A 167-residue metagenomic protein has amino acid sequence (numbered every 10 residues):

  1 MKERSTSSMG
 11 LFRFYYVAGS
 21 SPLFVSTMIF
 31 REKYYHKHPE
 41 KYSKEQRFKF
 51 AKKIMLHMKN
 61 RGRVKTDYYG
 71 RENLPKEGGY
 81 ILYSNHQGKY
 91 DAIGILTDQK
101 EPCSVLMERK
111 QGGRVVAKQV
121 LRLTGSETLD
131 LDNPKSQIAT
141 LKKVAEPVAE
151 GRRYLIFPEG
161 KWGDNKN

Functional and structural regions predicted by a protein language model:
M1-Y80: Membrane-anchoring hydrophobic helices of lipid-metabolizing enzymes
R61-N167: Soluble catalytic domains of membrane acyltransferases
